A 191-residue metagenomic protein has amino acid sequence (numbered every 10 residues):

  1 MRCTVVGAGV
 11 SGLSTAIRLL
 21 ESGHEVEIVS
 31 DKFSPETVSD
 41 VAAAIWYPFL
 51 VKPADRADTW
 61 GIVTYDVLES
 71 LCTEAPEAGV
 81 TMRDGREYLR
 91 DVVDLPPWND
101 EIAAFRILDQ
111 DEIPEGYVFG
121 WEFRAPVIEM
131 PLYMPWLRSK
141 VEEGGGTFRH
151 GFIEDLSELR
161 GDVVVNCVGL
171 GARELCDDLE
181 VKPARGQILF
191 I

Functional and structural regions predicted by a protein language model:
M1-G9: Beta1/beta-strand and adjacent pyrophosphate-binding region of the FAD-binding site in flavoprotein oxidoreductases
G12-L13: N-terminal Rossmann-fold NAD(P) dinucleotide-binding loop
A16, L20: Gly/Ala-rich phosphate-binding loop of Rossmann-like dinucleotide-binding domains, activating on the conserved
E21-D40: Glycine-rich FAD pyrophosphate-binding loop
K32-E36, S157-I191: Central helical "cap/lid" subdomain
A43-D66: N-terminal glycine-rich dinucleotide-binding loop that anchors FAD/FMN and/or NAD(P) in oxidoreductases
V63-G145: Flavin (FAD/FMN) cofactor-binding and adjacent substrate-gating region of FAD-dependent oxidoreductase domains
G146-L159: A conserved short coil-to-beta-strand element within the FAD-binding core of flavoproteins
